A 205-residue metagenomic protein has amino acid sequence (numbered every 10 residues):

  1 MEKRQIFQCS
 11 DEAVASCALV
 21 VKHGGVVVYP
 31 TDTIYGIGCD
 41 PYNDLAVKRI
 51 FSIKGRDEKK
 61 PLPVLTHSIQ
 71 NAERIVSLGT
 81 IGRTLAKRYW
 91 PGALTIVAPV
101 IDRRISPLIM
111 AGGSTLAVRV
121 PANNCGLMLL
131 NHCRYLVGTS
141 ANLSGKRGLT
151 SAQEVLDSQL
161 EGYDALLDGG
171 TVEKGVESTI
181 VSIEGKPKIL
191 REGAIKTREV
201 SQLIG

Functional and structural regions predicted by a protein language model:
M1-G205: Active-site-adjacent structural elements in enzyme catalytic cores
